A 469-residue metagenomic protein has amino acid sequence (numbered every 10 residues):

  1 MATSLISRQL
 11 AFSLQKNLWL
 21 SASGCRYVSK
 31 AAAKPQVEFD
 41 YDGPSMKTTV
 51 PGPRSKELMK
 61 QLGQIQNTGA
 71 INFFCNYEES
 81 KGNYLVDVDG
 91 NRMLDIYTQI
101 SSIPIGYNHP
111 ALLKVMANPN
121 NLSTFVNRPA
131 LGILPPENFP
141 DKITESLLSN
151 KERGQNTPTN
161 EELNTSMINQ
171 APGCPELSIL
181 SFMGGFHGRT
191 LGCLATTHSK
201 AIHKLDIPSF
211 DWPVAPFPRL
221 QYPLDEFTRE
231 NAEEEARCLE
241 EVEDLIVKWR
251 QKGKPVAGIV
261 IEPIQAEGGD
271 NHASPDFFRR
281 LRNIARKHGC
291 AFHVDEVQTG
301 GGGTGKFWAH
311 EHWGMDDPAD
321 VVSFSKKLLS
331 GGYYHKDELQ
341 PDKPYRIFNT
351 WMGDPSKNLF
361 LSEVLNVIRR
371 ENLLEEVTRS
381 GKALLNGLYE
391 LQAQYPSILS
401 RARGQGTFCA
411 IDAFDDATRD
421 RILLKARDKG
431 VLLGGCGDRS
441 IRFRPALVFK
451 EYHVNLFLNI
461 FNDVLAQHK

Functional and structural regions predicted by a protein language model:
M1-L18: N-terminal chloroplast transit peptides
A2-L5, G24-K469: Conserved N-terminal phosphate-binding loop of PLP-dependent enzymes in the Aspartate aminotransferase
